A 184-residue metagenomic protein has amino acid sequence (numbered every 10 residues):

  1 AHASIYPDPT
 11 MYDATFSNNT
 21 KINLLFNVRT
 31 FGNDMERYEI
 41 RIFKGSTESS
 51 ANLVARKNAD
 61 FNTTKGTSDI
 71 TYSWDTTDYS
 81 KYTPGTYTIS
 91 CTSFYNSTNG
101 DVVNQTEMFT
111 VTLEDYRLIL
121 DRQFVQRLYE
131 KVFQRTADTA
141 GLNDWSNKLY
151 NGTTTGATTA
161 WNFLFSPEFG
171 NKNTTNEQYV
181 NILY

Functional and structural regions predicted by a protein language model:
A1-F31, T110-D115: Short, compositionally biased P/S/T/A/G/V-rich stretches that sit at domain boundaries
R29-N52: Solvent-exposed loop/turn segments flanking beta-strands in beta-repeat/beta-sandwich domains
S50-G66: Solvent-exposed serine/threonine-rich low-complexity stretches and specific carbohydrate-binding patches
N62-T76: Aromatic sugar-binding surface patches on proteins that engage polysaccharides or sugar-phosphate polymers
G66, D78-G85: Surface-exposed, short loops/turns at beta-strand junctions within beta-sandwich domains
F94-D101: Short, solvent-exposed loop/turn segments at the edges of extracellular beta-sandwich modules
E114-Y184: Composition-driven recognition of low-complexity segments enriched in small/aliphatic/hydroxylated residues
